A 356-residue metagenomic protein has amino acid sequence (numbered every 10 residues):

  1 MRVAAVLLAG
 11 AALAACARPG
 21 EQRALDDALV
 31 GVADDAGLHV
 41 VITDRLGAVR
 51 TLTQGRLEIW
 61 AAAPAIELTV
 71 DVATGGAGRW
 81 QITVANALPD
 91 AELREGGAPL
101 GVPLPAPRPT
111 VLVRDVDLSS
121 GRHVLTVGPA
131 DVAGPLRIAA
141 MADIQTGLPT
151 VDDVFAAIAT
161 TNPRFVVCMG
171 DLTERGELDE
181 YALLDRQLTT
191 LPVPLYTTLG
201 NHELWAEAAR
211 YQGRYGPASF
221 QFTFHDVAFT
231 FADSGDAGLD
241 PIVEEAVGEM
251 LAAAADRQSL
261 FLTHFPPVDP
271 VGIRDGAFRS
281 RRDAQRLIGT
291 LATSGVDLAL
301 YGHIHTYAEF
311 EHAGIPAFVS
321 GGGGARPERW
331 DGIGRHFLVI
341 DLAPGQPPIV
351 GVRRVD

Functional and structural regions predicted by a protein language model:
G20-V132: Beta-strand-enriched, solvent-exposed domains that form extended recognition/catalytic surfaces
A24, L46-A48, Q54-N86, D115-D117 (+2 more regions): Binuclear metal-dependent phosphoesterase catalytic core
G101-Y181: N-terminal active-site segment of His-dependent metallophosphoesterases
P135-Q145, D226-G235, L260-L262, P316-G322: Active-site-proximal beta-strand elements of phosphoester/diester hydrolases
D143, V166, D171, L184 (+7 more regions): Divalent metal-coordination and catalytic microenvironments
G147-T150, E174-D179, H202-E207, F220-F222 (+4 more regions): Active-site environment of divalent metal-dependent phosphoester hydrolases
A159-F165, A237-F318, Q346-V355: His/acidic metal-ligating clusters that form di-metal
